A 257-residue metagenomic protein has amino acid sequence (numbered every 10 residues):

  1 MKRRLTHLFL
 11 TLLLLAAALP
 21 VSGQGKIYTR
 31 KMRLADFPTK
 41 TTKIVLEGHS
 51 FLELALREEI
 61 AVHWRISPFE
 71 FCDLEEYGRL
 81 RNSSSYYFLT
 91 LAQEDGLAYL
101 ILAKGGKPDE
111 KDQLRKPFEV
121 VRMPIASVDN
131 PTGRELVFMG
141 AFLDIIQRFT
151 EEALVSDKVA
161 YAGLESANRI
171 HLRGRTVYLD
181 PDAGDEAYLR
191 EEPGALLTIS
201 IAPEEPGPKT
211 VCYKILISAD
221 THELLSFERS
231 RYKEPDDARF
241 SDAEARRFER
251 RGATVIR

Functional and structural regions predicted by a protein language model:
M1-L12: Bacterial N-terminal signal peptides that target proteins for export
L10-T11, V21-K26: Cleavable N-terminal signal peptides
Q24-A35, D109, R115-R257: C-terminal/domain-edge helix-coil "capping" segments
Q24-Y99: Start-of-domain marker
L97-K116: Aromatic/basic-lined ligand-recognition segments that form π-stacking hydrophobic pockets flanked by Lys/Arg to engage
